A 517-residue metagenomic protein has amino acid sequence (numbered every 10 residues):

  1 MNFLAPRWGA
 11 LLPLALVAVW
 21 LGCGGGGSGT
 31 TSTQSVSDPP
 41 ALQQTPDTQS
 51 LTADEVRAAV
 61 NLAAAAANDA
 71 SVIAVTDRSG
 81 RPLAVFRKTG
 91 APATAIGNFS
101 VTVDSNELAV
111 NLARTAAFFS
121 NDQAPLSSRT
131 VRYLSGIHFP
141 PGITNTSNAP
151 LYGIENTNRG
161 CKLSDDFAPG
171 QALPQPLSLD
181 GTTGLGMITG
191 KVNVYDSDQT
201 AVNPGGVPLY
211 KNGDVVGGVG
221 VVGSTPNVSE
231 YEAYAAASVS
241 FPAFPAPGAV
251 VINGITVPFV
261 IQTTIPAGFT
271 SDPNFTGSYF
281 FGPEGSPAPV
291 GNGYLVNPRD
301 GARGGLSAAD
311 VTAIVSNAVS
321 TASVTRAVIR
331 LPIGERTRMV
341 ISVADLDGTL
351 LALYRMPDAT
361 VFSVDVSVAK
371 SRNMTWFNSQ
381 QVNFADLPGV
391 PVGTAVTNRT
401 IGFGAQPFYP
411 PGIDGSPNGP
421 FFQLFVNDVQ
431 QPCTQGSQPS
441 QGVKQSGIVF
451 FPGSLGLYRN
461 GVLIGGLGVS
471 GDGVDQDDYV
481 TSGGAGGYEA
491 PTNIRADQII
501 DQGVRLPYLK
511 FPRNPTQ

Functional and structural regions predicted by a protein language model:
N2-L12: Bacterial N-terminal signal peptides that target proteins for export
V19-G22: C-terminal motif of bacterial Sec signal peptides marking the signal peptidase cleavage site
G24-S28: Bacterial signal peptide processing site
G29-Q517: Flexible, solvent-exposed loop/hinge segments and secondary-structure transition points
